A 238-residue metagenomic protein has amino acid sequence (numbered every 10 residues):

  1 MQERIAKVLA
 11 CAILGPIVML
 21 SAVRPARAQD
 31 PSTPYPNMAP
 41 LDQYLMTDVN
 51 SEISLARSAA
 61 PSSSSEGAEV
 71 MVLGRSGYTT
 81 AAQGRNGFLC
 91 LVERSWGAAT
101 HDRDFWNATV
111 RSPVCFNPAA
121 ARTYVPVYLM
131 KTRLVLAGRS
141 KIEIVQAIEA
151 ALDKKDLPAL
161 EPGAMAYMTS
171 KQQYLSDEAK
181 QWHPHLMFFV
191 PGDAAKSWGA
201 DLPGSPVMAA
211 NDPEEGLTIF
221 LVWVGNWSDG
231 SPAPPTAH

Functional and structural regions predicted by a protein language model:
M1-K7: N-terminal secretory signal peptides that target proteins for export/translocation
A10-S21: Bacterial N-terminal signal peptides
V23-A28: Sec/Tat signal peptide C-region and signal peptidase I cleavage site
Q29-H238: Primary mode marks residue(s) on the alpha4-beta5-alpha5 output face of response regulator receiver
